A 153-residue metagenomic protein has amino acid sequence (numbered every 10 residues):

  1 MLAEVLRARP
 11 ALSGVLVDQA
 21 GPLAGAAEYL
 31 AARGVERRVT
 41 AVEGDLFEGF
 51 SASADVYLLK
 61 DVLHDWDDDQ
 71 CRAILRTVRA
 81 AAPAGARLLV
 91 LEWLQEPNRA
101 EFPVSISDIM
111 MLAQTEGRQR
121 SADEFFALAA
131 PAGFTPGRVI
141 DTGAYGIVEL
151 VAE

Functional and structural regions predicted by a protein language model:
M1-E153: Alpha-helical subdomain
